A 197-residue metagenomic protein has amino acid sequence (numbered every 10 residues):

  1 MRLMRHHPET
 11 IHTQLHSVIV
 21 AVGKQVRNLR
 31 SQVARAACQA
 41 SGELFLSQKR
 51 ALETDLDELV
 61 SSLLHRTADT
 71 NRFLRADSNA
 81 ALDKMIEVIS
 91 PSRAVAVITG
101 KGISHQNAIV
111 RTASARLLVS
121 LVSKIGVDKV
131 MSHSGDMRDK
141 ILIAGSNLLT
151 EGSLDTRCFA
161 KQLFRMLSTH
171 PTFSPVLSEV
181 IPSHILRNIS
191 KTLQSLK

Functional and structural regions predicted by a protein language model:
M1-H6, H12-H16, P91, I189-K197: N-terminal "cap/leader" segments of large eukaryotic alpha-helical scaffolds
M1-R5, V22-V26, A37-Q48, L59 (+6 more regions): Hydrophobic residues within the alpha-helices of tandem HEAT/HEAT-like
P8, H12-T13, A34-R35, E53-T54 (+5 more regions): Intrinsically disordered, low-complexity regions enriched in proline, serine, glycine and charged residues
P8-V22, S41, K49-S61, S90-T99 (+4 more regions): Core helices of alpha-solenoid repeat scaffolds
E9, S31-Q32, R50, A68-F73 (+6 more regions): Alpha-helix N-cap/helix-start positions at coil->helix boundaries
N28, Q32, L56: Extended ligand-binding groove/face enriched in aromatic
V95, T99, S104-M131, L154 (+1 more regions): Long alpha-helical HEAT/HEAT-like repeat alpha-solenoid scaffolds in very large eukaryotic proteins, especially those
S146-K197: Eukaryotic acidic, Ser/Thr-rich intrinsically disordered low-complexity regions
